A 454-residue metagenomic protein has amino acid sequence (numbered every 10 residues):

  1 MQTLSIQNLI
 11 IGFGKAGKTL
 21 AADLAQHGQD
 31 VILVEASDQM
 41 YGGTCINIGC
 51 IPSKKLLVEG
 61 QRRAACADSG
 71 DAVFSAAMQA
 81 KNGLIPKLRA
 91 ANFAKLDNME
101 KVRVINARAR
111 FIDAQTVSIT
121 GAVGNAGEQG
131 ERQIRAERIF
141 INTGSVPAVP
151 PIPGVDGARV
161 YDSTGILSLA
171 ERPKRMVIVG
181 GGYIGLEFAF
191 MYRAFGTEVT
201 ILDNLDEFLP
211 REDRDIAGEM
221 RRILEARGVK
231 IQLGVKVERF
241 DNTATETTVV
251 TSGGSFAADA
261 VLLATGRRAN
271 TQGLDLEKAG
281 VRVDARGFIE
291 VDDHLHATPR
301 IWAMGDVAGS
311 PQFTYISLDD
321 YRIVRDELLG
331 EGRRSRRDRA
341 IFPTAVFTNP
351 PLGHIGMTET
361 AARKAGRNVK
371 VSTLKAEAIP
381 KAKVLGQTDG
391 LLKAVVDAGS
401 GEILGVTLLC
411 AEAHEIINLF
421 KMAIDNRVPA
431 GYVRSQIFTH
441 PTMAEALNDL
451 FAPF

Functional and structural regions predicted by a protein language model:
Q2-I6, A16, D23-Q29, L33-R172 (+8 more regions): Glycine-rich flavin
L9-I11, A109, Q133-G144, V179 (+2 more regions): Short hydrophobic core segments
L9-Q39, G43-T44, I51, K55-L56 (+2 more regions): Flexible, glycine-rich terminal cap/loop adjacent to redox cofactors in electron-transfer oxidoreductases
G12-K15, V179-G182, D306: Glycine-rich Rossmann-fold phosphate-binding loop(s) that bind the pyrophosphate of adenine dinucleotide cofactors
A16-L20, V160, G185-F188, T271: Short glycine/serine/threonine-rich phosphate/pyrophosphate-binding segments that cradle anionic phosphate groups
A21, A25, A189, R193-A194: Gly/Ala-rich phosphate-binding loop of Rossmann-like dinucleotide-binding domains, activating on the conserved
P147, G287-R300, K381-K393, D397: FAD-binding beta-loop-beta segment adjacent to the flavin cofactor pocket
D156-E171, S255-E331: FAD-site-proximal beta/loop scaffold in flavoenzymes
